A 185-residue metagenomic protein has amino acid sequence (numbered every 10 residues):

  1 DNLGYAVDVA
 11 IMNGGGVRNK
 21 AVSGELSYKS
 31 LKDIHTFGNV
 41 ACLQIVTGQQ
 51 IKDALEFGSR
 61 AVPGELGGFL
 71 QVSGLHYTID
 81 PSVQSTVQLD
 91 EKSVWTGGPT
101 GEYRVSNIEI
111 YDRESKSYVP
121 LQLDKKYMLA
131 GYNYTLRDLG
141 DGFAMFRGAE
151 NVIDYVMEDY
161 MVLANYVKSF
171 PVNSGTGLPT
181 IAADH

Functional and structural regions predicted by a protein language model:
D1-H185: Catalytic centers of hydrolytic enzymes
